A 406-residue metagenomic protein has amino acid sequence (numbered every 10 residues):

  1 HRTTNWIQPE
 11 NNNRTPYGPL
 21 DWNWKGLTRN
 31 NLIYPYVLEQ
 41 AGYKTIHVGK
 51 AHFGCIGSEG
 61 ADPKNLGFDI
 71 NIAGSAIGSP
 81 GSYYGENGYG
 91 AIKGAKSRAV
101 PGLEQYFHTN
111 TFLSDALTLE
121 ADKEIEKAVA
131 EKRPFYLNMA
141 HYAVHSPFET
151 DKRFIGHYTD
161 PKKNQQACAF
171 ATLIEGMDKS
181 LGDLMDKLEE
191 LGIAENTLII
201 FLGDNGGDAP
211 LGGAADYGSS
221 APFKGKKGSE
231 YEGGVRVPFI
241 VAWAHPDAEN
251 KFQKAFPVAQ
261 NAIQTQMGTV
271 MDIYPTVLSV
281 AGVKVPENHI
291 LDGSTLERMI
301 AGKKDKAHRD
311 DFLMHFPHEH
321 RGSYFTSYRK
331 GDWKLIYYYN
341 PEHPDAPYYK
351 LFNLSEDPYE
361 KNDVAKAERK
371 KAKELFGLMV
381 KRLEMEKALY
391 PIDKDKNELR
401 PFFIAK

Functional and structural regions predicted by a protein language model:
H1, H47-G60, G74-I77, N138-E149 (+4 more regions): Short, solvent-exposed turn/loop segments enriched in Gly/Ser/Thr/Pro and often Arg
H1-I33, V37, Y43, G57-S58 (+6 more regions): Active-site segment of extracytoplasmic enzymes that catalyze sulfate/phosphate-ester chemistry
T4-E10, I56-G60, P80-E86, P147-F154 (+3 more regions): Short, solvent-exposed loop/turn and secondary-structure capping segments
Q40-I46, L66-D69, A130-L137, I193-I199 (+4 more regions): Loop/turn elements at helix/coil->beta-strand transitions in domains of secreted/extracellular proteins
I70, G78, G207-E232, A242 (+4 more regions): C-terminal cap/loop subdomain of S1 sulfatases and analogous C-terminal strand-loop tails that border
G85-G88, A121-F170, D208-A214, S220: Active-site His/acidic residue clusters
P134, A140-H141, G176-A215, I240: Metal-dependent active-site segment of extracytoplasmic phospho-/sulfohydrolases and closely related
I273, K330, N340-Y348, L354-K406: Long, internal low-complexity/basic segments
